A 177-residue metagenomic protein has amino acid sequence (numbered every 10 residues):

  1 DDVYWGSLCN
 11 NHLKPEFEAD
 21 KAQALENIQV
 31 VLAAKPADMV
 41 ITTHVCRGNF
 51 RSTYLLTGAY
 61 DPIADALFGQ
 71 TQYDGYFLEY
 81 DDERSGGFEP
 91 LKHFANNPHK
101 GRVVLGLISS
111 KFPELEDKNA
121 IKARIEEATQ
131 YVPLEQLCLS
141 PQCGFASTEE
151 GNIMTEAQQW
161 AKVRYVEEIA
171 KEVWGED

Functional and structural regions predicted by a protein language model:
D1-D177: Domain-level signal for soluble alpha/beta catalytic cores
